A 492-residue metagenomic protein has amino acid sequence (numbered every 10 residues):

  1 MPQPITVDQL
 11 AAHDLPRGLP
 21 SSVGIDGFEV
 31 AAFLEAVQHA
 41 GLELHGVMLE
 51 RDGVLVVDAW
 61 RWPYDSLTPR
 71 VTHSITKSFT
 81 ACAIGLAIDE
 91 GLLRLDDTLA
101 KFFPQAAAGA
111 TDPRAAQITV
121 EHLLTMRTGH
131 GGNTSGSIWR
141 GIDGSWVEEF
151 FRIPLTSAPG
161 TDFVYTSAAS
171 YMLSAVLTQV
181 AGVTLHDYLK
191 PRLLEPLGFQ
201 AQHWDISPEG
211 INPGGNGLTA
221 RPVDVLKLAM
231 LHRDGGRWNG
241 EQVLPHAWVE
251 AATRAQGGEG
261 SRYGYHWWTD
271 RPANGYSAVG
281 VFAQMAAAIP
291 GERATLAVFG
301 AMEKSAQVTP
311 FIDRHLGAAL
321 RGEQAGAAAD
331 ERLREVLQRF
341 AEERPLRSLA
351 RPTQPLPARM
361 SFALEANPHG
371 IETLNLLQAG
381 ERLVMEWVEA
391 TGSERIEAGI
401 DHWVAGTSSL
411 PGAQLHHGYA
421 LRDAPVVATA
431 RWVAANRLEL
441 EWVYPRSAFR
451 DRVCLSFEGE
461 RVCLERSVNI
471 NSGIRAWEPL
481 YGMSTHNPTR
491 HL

Functional and structural regions predicted by a protein language model:
I25-F28, V54-A59, T98-K101, N133-P159 (+1 more regions): Short, charged, amphipathic alpha-helices and their helix-cap/turn boundaries
V30-D65, A286, R293-A297: A short, well-structured edge-of-sheet supersecondary motif
G53, R70-D96, L123, L173-L177 (+1 more regions): Active-site SXXK
V71, E90-H130, R152, V180-A220: Active-site helix/loop module of the DD-peptidase/beta-lactamase fold, centered on the serine-lysine SxxK catalytic
A169-V176, G214-R237, Q284-A301, D313-H315: Active-site-proximal alpha-helical segments within enzyme catalytic domains
H246-V298: Active-site Gly/Thr loop motif
V281-R344: Structured C-terminal helix/loop/strand segments within mature extracytoplasmic catalytic/sensor domains
A329-L492: Peripheral terminal and inter-domain segments
